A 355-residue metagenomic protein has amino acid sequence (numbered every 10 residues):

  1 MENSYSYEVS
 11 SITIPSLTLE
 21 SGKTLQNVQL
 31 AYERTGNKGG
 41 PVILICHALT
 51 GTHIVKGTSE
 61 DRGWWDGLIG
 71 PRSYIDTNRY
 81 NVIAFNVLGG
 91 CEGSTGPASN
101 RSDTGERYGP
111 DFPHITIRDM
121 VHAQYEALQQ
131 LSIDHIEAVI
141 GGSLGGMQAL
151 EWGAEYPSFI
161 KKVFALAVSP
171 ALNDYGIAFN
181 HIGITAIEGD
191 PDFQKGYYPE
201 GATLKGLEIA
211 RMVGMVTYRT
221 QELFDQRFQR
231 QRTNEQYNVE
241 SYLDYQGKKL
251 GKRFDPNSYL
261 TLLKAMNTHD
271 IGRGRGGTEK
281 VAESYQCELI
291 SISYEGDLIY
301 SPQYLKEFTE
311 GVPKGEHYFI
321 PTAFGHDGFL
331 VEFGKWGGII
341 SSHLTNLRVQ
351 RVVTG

Functional and structural regions predicted by a protein language model:
E33-R101: N-terminal cap/lid subdomain of alpha/beta-hydrolase-fold enzymes
Y74-L128, I177, H181-K195: Cap/lid segment of the alpha/beta-hydrolase catalytic domain
H135-D174: Conserved hydrolase catalytic core segment
F159, A165-K249: Alpha/beta-hydrolase-fold enzymes
T268-D270, E295-Y300: Acidic catalytic loop of the alpha/beta-hydrolase fold
G274-T278, L298-E310: Short alpha-helix in the alpha/beta-hydrolase fold that links the catalytic acid
Y285, S291-S293: Short beta-strand/loop motif that positions the catalytic acidic residue of the alpha/beta-hydrolase fold
K306-E307, K314-G355: Catalytic active-site module of serine/aspartate enzymes centered on a nucleophile-bearing elbow/loop
